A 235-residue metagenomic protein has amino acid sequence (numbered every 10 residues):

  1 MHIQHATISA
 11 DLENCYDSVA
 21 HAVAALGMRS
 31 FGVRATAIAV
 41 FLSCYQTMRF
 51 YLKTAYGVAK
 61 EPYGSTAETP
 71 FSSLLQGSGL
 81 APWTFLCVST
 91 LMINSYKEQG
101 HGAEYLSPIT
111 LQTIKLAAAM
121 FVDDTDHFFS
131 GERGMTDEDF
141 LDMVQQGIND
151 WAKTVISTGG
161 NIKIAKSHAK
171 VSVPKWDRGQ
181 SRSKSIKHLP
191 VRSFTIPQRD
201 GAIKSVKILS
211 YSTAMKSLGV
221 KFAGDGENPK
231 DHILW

Functional and structural regions predicted by a protein language model:
M1, S43-A67: Reverse-transcriptase-like RNA-dependent polymerase core
M1, W83-G134: Active-site palm subdomain of RNA-directed nucleic acid polymerases
M1-A6, E13-R49: Catalytic-core region of right-hand nucleic acid polymerases
L12-G32, T69-S72, I114-I156, P174-S185 (+1 more regions): Catalytic palm subdomain of template-directed nucleic-acid polymerases, centered on the conserved carboxylate motif
E13-D17, A22-M28, T66-L106, W151 (+1 more regions): Conserved pre-motif C helix in the palm subdomain of viral-like polymerases
M48, L52, Y56, N161-T213: Short, conserved micro-motifs composed of acidic
Q198-W235: Basic, alpha-helical interaction scaffolds
